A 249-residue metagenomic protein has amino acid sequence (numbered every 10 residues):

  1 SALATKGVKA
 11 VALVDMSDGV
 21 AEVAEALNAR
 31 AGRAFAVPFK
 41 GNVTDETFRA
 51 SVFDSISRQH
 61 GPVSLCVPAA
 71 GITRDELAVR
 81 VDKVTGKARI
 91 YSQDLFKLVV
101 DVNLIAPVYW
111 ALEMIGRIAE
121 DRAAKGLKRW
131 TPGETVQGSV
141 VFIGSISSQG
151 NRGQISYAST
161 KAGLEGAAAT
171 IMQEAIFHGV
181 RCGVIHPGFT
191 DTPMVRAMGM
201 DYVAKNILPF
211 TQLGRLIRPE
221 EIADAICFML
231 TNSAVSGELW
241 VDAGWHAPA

Functional and structural regions predicted by a protein language model:
S1-A12: Canonical Rossmann dinucleotide-binding motif of NAD(H)/NADP(H)-dependent dehydrogenases/reductases, specifically
K6, T170-V180, S233: Active-site-adjacent segment of SDR/Rossmann-fold oxidoreductases
A69-K83, G244: Conserved NAD(P)H cofactor-binding loop of Rossmann-fold oxidoreductase domains
L77-K97, I207: Substrate-binding pocket helix/loop in short-chain dehydrogenase/reductase
R80-D82, F177, F189-T211, A249: A glycine/serine/threonine-rich, flexible loop-to-helix segment that serves as the NAD(P) cofactor-binding "lid"
G86-Q93, A119-G163, A168-F177, F189: Catalytic loop of short-chain dehydrogenase/reductase
R215-D242, H246: C-terminal substrate-recognition "lid" of short-chain dehydrogenase/reductases
